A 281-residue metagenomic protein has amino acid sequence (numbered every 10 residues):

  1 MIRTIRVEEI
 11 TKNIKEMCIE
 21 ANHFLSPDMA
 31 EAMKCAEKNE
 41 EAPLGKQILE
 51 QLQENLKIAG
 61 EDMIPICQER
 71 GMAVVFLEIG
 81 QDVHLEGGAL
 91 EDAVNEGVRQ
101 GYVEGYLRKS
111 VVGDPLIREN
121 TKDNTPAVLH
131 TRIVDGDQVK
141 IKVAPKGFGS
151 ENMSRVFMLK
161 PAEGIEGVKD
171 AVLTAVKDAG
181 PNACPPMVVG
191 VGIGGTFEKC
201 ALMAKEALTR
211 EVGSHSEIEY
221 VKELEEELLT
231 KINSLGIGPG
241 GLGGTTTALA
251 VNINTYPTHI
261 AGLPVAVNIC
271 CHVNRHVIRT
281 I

Functional and structural regions predicted by a protein language model:
M1-I281: Non-transmembrane, aqueous-exposed alpha-helical and coiled segments at domain scale
